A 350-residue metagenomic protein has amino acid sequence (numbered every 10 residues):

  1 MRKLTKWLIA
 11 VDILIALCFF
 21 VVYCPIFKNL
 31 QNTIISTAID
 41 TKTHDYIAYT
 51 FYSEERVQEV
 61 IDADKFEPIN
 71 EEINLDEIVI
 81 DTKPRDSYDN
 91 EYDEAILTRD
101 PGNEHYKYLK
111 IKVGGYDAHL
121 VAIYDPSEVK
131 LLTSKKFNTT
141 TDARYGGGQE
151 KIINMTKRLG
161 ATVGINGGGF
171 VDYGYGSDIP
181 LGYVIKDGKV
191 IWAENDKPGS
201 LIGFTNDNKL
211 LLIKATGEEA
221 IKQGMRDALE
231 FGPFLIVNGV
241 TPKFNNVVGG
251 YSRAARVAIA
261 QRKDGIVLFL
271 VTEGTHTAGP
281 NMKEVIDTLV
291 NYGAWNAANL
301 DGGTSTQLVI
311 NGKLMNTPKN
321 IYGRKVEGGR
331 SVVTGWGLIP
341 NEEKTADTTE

Functional and structural regions predicted by a protein language model:
R2-A193: Zymogen propeptides
Y116-A118, G147, R158-G160, K197-G199 (+3 more regions): Extracytoplasmic
A118-A122, L201, F234, A258 (+1 more regions): Conserved hydrophobic/aromatic beta-strand scaffold that supports enzyme active sites
S127, N208-L210, G265, T304: Structural signal for glycine-centered tight turns and loop->strand junctions in beta-sheet-rich domains
K135-T140, T216-A220, T272-H276: Short, solvent-exposed aromatic-acidic interface loops
V163-G167, L212-I213, V237, N296-L300: General beta-strand structural signal in soluble alpha/beta enzymes
F170-N246: Active-site-adjacent helix-turn-beta-strand microarchitecture at beta-sheet edges that either contains or buttresses
Y175-N195, F244-N296, L300, S305-E350: Conserved, well-ordered active-site substructure
